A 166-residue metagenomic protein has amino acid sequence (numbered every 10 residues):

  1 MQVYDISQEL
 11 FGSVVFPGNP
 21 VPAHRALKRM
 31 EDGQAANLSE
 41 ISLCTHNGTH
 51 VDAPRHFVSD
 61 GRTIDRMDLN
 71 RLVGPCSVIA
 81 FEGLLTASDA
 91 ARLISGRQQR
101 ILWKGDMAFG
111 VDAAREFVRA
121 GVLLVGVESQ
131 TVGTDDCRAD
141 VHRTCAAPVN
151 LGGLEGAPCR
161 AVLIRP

Functional and structural regions predicted by a protein language model:
M1-P166: Active-/binding-site microenvironments in catalytic and ligand-binding cores
